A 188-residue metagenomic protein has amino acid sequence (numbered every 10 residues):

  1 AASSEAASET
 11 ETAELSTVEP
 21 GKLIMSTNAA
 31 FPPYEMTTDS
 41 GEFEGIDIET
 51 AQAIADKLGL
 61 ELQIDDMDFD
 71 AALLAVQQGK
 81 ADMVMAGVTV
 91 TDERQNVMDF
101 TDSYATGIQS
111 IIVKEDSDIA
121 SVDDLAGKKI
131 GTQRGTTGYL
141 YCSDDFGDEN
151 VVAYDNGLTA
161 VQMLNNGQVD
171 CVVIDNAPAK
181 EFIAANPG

Functional and structural regions predicted by a protein language model:
A1-E9: Bacterial lipoprotein signal-peptidase II cleavage site
E11-G87: Extracytoplasmic small-molecule ligand-binding "clamshell" domains of the periplasmic binding protein/Venus flytrap
L23-T27, V122-G135, N150: Short loop->beta-strand "edge-of-pocket" segments that line small-molecule binding or catalytic clefts across diverse
E35-S40, A51-G59, G138-D155, I183-P187: Ligand-binding cleft/hinge of the Venus flytrap
I48, I64-A75, S117, V152-N166: Short helix-initiation/N-cap motifs at beta->coil->alpha
Q52, E61-D124: Acidic, polar ligand-binding/catalytic clefts
L60-E61, Q77-A86, K128-K129, N156 (+2 more regions): Alpha-to-beta junction loops
A71, V88-N96, Y141-D144, D170-G188: A ligand-binding cleft/hinge motif common to bilobed small-molecule-binding domains
